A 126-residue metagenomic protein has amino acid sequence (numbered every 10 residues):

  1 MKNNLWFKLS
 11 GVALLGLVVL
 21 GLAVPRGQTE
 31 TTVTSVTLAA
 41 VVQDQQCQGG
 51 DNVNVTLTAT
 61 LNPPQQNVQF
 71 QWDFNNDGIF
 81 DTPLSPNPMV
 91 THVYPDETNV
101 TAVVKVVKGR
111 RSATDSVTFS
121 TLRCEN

Functional and structural regions predicted by a protein language model:
K2-A13: Bacterial N-terminal signal peptides that target proteins for export
K8, G16-N126: Extracellular/lumenal mature domains of secreted and surface-exposed proteins
